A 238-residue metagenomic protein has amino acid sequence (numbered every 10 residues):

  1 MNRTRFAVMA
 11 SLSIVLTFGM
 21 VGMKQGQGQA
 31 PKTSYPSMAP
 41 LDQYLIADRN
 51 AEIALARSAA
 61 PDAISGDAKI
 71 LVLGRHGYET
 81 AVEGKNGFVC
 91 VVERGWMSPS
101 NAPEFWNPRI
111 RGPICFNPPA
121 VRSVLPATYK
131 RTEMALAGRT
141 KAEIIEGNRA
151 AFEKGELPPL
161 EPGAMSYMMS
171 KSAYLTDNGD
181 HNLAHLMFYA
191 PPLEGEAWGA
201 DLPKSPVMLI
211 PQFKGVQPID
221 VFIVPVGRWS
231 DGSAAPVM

Functional and structural regions predicted by a protein language model:
M1-R5: N-terminal secretory signal peptides that target proteins for export/translocation
F6-M9, M23, Y44: Extended hydrophobic/Leu-rich segments
A10-G19: Bacterial N-terminal signal peptides
F18-A30: Bacterial Sec-dependent signal peptides at the C-terminal "C-region" and cleavage site
A30-M238: Primary mode marks residue(s) on the alpha4-beta5-alpha5 output face of response regulator receiver
